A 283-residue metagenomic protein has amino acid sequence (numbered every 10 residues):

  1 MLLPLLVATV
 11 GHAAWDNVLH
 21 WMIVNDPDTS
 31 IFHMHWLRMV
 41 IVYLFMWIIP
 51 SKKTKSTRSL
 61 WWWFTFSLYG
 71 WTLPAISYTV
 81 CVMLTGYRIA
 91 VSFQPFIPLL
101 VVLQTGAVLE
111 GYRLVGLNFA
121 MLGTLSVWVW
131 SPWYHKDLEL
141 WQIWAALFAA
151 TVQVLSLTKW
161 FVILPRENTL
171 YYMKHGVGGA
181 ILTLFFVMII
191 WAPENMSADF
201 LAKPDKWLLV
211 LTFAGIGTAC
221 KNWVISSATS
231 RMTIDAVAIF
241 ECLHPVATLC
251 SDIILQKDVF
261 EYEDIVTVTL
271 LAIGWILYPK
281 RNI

Functional and structural regions predicted by a protein language model:
M1-H33, S131-V162, T183-F185, L209 (+2 more regions): Glycine-/small-residue-enriched transmembrane alpha-helix faces in small-molecule transporters and effluxers
L5, R58-L68, E110-L122, Q142 (+2 more regions): Cytoplasmic-side transmembrane-helix entry/capping segments in multi-pass membrane proteins
G11, W15-D16, S51-A90, Q94 (+2 more regions): Specific transmembrane alpha-helical segments of multi-pass solute transporters/efflux pumps, especially DMT/EamA
P27-L73, L100-Q104, T151-K159, M173-E194 (+1 more regions): Transmembrane alpha-helices of multi-pass small-molecule transport proteins
H33-W36, V40, T79-G111, I234-I253: Specific alpha-helical transmembrane segments that line the substrate/conduction pathway and gating interfaces
H35, M39, C242-I283: C-terminal-most transmembrane helix of multi-pass membrane proteins
M46, Y112-P132, Y262-N282: Hydrophobic transmembrane alpha-helices of multi-pass small-molecule transport proteins
I89-F96, W160-I181, T218-I254: Helix-helix packing/entry segments at the starts of transmembrane helices
